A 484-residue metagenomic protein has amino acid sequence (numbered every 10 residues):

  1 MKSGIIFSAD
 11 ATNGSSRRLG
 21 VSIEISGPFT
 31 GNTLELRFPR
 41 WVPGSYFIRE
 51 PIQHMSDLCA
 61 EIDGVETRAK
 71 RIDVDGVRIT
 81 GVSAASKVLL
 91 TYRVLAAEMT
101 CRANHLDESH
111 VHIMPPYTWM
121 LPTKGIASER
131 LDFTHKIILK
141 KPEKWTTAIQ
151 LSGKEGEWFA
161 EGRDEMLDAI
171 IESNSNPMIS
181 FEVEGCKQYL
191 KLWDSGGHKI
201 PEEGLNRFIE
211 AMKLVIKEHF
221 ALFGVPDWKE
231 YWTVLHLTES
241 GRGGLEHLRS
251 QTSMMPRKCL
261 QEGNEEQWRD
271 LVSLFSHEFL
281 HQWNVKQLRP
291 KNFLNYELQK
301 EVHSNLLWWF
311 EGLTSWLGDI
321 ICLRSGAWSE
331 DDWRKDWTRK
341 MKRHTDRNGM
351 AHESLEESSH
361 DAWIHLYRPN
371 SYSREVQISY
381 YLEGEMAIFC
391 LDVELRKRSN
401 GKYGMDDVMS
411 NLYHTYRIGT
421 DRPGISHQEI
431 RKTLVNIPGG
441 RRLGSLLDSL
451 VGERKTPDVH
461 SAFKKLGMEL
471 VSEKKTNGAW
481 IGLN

Functional and structural regions predicted by a protein language model:
M1-G4, L19, I418-N484: Beta/coil-rich, acidic/histidine-enriched accessory regions frequently appended to metallopeptidases
M1-S15, S22-I25: Non-catalytic, glycine-rich low-complexity segments
A11-T12, E24, S45-E108: A surface-exposed beta-strand-loop module
L19-I52, M120-P142: Surface-exposed beta-strand/loop patches in extracellular or lumenal glycoproteins
P39, E61, T91-P177: Extended, low-hydrophobicity, Ser/Thr/Pro/Gly-biased non-transmembrane segments
P51-H54, D132-I149, F159-M166, G197-Y231 (+3 more regions): Zn2+-dependent metallopeptidase catalytic core
S180-L307: Juxtacatalytic substrate-recognition/specificity segment
L288-Y296, E301-Y381, Y416-G419: Acidic/His/Gly-enriched intrinsically disordered linker/tail segments that often contain short helix/coil "MoRF-like"
